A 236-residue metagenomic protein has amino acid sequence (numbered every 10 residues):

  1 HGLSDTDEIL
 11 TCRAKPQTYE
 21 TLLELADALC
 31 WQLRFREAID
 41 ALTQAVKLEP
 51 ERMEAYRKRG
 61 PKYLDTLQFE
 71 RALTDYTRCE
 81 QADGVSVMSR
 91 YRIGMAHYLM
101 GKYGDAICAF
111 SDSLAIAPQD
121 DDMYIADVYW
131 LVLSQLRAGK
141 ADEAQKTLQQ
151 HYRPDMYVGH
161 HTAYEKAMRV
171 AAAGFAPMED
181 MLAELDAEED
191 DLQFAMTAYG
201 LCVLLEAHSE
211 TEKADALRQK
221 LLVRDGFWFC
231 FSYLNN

Functional and structural regions predicted by a protein language model:
T6-E8, C12, L42, F69 (+3 more regions): Hydrophobic/aromatic packing residues within the alpha-helices of TPR/SEL1-like helical repeat arrays
T11-C12, Q44-A45, R78-C79, S113 (+2 more regions): Canonical positions in the second alpha-helix
A14, L48, A82, I116-D120 (+3 more regions): Structural marker of alpha-solenoid helical repeat scaffolds
D27, P61, M95, L133-L136 (+1 more regions): Residue-level recognition of tetratricopeptide repeat
